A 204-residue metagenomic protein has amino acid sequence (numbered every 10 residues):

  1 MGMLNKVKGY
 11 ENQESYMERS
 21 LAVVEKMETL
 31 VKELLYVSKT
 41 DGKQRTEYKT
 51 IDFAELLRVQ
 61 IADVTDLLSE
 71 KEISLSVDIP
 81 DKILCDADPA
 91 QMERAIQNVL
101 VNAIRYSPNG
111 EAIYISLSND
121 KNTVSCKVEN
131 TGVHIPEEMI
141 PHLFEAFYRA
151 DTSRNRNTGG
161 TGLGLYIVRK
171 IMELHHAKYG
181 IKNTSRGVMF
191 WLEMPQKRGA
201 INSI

Functional and structural regions predicted by a protein language model:
R19-M27: Short alpha-helical segment of the dimerization/phosphotransfer core of two-component systems
G42-E47, L84-A87: Conserved micro-motifs of the catalytic ATP-binding
K49-T50, S69, S74-I83: Conserved catalytic submotifs in the C-terminal HATPase_c
K49-T65, S76: A conserved beta-strand-to-alpha-helix junction within the catalytic ATP-binding
A103-I104: Short helix-loop "hinge" at the ATP-lid/N-box region of the Bergerat-fold HATPase_c
I135-R149: Short conserved segment of the HATPase_c
H176-A177: Conserved glycine-rich
